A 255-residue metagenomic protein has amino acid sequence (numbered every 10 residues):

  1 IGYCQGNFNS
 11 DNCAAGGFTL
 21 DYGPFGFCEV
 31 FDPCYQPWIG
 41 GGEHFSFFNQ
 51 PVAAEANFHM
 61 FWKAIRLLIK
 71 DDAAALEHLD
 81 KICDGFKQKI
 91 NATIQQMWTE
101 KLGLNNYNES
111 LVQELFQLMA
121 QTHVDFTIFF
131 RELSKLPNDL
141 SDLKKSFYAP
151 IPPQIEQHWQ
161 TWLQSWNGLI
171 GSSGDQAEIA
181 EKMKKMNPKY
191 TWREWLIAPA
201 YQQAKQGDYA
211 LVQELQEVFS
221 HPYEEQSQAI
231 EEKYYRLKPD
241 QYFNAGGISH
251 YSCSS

Functional and structural regions predicted by a protein language model:
G2-Q5, N9-L67: Catalytic activation segment of kinase domains across protein kinase-like and atypical kinase folds
I39-S255: Regulatory N- and C-terminal appendages and interdomain linkers associated with kinase/kinase-like NTP transferase
